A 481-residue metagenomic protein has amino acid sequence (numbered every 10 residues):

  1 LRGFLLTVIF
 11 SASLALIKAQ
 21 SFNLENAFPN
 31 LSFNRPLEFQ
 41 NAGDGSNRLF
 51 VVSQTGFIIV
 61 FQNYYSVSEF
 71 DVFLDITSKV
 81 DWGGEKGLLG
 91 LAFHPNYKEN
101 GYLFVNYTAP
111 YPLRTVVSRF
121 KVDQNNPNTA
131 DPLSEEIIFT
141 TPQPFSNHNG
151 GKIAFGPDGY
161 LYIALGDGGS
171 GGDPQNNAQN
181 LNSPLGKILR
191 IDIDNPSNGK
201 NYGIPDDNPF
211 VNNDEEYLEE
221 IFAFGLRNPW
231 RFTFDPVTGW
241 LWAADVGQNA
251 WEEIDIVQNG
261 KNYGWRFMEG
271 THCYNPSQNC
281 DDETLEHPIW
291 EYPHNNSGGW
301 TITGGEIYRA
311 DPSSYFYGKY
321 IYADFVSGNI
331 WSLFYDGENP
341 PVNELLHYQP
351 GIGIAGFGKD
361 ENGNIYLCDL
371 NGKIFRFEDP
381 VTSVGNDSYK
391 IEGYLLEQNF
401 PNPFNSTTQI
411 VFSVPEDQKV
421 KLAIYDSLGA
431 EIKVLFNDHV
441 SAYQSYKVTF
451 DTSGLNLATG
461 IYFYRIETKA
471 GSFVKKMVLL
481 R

Functional and structural regions predicted by a protein language model:
L1-S21, V384, A470: Bacterial Sec-dependent N-terminal signal peptides
Q20-G172, R231-G247, G298-D336, G363-I365 (+1 more regions): Acidic, Gly/Ser/Thr-rich repeat motifs that build Ca2+-stabilized beta-propeller blades
E25-F28, S68-T77, N128-F139, K200-F210 (+2 more regions): Beta-propeller fold detector
V52, K86-L88, N96, D167-E344 (+1 more regions): Beta-propeller domain segments
A109, D245, Y322-D324, V411-E416 (+2 more regions): Non-cytosolic beta-sheet module surface loops
L226, P340-E361: Conserved blade-ending motifs and adjacent loop-strand segments that build the rim/top face of beta-propeller domains
G385-F400, F404-Y425, V434-N437, S445-S453 (+1 more regions): Glycine-centered coil/turn sites that cap beta-strands in beta-rich domains
S441, T449, T459-R481: C-terminal tail/sorting-segment detector
